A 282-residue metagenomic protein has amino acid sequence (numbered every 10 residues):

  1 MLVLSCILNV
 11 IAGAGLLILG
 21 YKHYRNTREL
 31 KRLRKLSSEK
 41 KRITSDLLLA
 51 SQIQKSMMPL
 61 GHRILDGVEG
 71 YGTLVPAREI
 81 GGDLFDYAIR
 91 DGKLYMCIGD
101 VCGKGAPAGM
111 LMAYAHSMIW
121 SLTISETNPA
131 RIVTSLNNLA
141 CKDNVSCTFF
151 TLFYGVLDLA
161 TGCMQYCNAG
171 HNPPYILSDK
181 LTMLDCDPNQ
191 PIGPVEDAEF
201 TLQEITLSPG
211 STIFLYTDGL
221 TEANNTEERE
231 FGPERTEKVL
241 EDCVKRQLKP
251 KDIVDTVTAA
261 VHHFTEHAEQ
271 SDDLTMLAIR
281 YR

Functional and structural regions predicted by a protein language model:
M1-L30: Alpha-helical transmembrane signal-anchor helices
S5, N9-A12, Q203-L215, L220-R282: C-terminal catalytic subdomain
Y24, G105-A106, M110, A223-N224: Charged alpha-helical signal-transmission linkers that cap and connect PAS-family sensory domains
K31-F214, H263-R282: … and, occasionally, acidic/histidine-rich disordered N-termini of signaling adaptors
